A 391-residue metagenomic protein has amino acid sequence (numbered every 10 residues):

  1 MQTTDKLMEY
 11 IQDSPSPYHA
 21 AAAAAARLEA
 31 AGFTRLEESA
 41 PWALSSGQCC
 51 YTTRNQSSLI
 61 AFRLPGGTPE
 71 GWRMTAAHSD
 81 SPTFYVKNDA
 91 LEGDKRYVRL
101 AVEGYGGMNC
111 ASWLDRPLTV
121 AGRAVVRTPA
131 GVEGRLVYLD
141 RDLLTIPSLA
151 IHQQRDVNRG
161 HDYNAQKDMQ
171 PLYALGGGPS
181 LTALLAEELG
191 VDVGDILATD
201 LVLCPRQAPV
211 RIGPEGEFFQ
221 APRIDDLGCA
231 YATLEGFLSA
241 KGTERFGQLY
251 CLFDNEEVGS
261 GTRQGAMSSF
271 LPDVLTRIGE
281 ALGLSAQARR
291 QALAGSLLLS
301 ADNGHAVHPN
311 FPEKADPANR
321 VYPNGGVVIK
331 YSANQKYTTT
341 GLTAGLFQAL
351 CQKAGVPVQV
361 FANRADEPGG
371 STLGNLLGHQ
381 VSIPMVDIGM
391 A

Functional and structural regions predicted by a protein language model:
M1-A391: N-terminal hydrophobic/helix-forming segments and targeting peptides
